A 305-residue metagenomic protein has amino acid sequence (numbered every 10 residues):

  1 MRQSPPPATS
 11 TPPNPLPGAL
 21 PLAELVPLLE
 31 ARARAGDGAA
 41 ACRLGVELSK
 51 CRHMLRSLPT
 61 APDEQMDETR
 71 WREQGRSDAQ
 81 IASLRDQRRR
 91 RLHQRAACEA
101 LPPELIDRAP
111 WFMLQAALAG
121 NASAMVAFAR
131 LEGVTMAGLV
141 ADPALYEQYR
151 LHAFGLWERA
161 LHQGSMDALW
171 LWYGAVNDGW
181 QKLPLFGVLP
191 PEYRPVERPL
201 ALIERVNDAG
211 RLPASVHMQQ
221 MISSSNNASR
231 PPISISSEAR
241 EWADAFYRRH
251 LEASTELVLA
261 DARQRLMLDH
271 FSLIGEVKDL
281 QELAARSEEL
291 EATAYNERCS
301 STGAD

Functional and structural regions predicted by a protein language model:
M1-A35, E47-D63: N-terminal leader/linker segments that initiate helical-solenoid repeat arrays
P13, G45, A97, A129-M136 (+4 more regions): Conserved small-residue packing positions in alpha-helical repeats and bundles
A35-G38, L48-C51, R70-I81, Q87 (+5 more regions): Short helix-capping/linker turns of helical repeat alpha-solenoids
A41: Extracytoplasmic Gram-positive cell-surface binding/anchoring modules and repeats
K50-F112, V134-L156, W180-L200, S225-S234: Short coil/linker segments at helix-helix boundaries
M66, Y149-G155, L161, P190-Q219 (+1 more regions): TPR/TPR-like (Sel1-like) alpha-helical repeat modules
Y193, A214-D305: Terminal, low-structured helical/coil segments at or just beyond the last alpha-helical repeat
